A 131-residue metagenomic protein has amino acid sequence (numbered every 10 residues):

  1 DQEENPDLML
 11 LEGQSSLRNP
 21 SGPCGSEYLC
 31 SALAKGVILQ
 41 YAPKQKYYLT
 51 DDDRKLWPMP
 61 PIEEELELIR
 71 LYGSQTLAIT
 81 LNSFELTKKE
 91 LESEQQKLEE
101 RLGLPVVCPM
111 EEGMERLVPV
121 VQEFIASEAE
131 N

Functional and structural regions predicted by a protein language model:
D1-P6: Phosphate-binding loop of NTP-binding sites
L8-G113: Conserved catalytic-core segment of NTP-binding enzymes
M114-Q122: Short, amphipathic alpha-helical "lid/cap" segments that border enzyme active or binding sites
V121-E130: Short, hydrophobic alpha-helical segments
